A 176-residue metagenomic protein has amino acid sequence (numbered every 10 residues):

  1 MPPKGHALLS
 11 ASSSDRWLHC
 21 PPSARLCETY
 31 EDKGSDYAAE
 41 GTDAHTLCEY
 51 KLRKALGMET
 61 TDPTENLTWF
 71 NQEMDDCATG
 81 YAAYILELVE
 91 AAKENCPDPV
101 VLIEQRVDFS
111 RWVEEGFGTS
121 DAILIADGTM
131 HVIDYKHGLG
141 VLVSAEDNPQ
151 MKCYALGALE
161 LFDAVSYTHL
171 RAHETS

Functional and structural regions predicted by a protein language model:
M1-I125, T129-M130, S176: Metal-dependent nuclease catalytic cores that hydrolyze phosphodiester bonds in DNA/RNA, characterized by
S35-A39, L142-D147: Short alpha-helix boundary/capping segments
E115, E146-Q150: Phosphate/oxyanion-binding active-site loops and adjacent basic polyanion-contact surfaces
D121, D134, Q150: Acidic active-site catalytic centers that drive phospho-/nucleotidyl reactions and related ester hydrolyses
I125-T129, L159-Y167: Secondary-structure boundary elements
Y135-V143: Short beta-strand-loop-alpha-helix junction that forms the active-site gateway of nucleic-acid-processing nucleases
P149-L159: An active-site-proximal "capping" alpha-helix that borders the catalytic cofactor pocket
T168-T175: Conserved small/polar residues in nucleotide/adenosyl-binding loops
